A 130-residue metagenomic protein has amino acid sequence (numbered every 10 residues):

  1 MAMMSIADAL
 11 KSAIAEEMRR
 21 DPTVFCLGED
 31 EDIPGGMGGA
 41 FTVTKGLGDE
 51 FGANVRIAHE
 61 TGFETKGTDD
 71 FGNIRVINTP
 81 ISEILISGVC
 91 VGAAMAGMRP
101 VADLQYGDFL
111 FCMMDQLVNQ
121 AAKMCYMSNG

Functional and structural regions predicted by a protein language model:
M1-G130: Thiamine diphosphate
